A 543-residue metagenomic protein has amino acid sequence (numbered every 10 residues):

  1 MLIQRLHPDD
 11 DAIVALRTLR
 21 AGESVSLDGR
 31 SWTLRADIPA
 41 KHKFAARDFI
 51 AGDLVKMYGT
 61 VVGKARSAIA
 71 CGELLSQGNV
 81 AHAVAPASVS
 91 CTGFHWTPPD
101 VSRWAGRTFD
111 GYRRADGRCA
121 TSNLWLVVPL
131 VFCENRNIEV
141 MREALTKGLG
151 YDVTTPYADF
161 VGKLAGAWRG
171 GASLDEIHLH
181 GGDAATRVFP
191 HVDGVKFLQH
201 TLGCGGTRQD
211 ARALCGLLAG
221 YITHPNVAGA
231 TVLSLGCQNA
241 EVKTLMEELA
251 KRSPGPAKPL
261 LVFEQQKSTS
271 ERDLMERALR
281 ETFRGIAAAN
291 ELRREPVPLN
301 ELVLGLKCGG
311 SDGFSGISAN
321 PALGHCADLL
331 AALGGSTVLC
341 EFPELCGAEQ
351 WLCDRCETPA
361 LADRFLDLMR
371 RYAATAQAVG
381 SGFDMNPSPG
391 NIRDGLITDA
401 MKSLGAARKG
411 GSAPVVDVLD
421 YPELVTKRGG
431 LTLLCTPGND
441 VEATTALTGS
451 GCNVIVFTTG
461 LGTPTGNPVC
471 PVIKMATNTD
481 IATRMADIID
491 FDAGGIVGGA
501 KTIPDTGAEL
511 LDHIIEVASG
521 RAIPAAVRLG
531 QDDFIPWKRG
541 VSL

Functional and structural regions predicted by a protein language model:
M1-V454, L461-T465, V469-L543: Metallocofactor- and cofactor-centric catalytic cores in central/energy metabolism, strongly enriched
